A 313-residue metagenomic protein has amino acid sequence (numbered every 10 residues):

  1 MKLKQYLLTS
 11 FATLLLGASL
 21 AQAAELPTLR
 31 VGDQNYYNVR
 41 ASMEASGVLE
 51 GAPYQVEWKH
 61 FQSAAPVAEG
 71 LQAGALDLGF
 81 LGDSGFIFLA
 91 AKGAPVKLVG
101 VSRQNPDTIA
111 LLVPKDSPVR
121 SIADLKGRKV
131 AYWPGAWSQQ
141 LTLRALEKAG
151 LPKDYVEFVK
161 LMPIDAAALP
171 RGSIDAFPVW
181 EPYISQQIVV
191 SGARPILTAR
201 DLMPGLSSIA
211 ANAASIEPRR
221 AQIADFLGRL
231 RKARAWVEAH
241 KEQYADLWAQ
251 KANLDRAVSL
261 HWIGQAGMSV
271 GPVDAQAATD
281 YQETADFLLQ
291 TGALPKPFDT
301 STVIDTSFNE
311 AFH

Functional and structural regions predicted by a protein language model:
M1-S10: Bacterial N-terminal signal peptides that target proteins for export
T9-A18: Bacterial N-terminal signal peptides
S19-A23: Sec/Tat signal peptide C-region and signal peptidase I cleavage site
A24-L151, E157-K160, D175-E181, R194-I196 (+1 more regions): Short, glycine-/small- and polar/acidic-enriched structural segments that line small-molecule recognition paths
G47, E69, A73, I87 (+12 more regions): Solvent-exposed, polar/charged alpha-helical surfaces in well-ordered, non-transmembrane soluble domains, broadly
S84, S117, E157-Q250: Pocket-lining segment of extracytoplasmic ligand-binding domains
P218-L294: Secondary-structure end/capping motifs
L289-H313: Conserved C-terminal helix/tail region of periplasmic/extracytoplasmic solute-binding proteins
